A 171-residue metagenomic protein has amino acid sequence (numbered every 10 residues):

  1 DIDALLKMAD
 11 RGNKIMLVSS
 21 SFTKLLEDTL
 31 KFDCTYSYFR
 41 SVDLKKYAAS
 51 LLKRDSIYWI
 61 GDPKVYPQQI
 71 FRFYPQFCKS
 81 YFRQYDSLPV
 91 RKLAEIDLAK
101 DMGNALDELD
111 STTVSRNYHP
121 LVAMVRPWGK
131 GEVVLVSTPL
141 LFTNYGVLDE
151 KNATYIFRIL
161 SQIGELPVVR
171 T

Functional and structural regions predicted by a protein language model:
D1-R54, R116: Membrane-embedded segments
A9, L17-V18, L135, L141-F142 (+1 more regions): Long, contiguous hydrophobic alpha-helical segments, chiefly transmembrane helices and signal peptides
D10-R11, W128-K130, I163: Short, well-ordered loop/turn elements at secondary-structure boundaries
M16-S19, L135-V136, P167-T171: A structural signal for short, well-ordered beta-strand segments and their strand-loop junctions that often border
S21-T23, D97-A99, L140-F142: Short acidic/polar capping segments at secondary-structure boundaries
S50-G129, V134: Catalytic beta-strand/loop cores that center a nucleophilic Ser/Cys/Thr and support acyl-enzyme chemistry
L140-T171: Extracellular ligand-binding/catalytic regions of CAZymes and related secreted enzymes and adhesion modules
